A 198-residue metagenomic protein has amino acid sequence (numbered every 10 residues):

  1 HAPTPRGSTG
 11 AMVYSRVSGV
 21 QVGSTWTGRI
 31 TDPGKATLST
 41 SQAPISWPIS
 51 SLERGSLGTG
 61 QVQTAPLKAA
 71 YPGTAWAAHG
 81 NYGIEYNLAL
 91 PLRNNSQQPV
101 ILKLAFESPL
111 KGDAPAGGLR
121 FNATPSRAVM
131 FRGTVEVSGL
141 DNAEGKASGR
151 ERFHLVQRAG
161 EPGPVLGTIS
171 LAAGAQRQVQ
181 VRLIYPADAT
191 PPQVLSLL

Functional and structural regions predicted by a protein language model:
H1-T9, R29-L198: Long compositionally biased, domain-poor regions of proteins
A2-S24: Acidic, serine/threonine- and proline-rich intrinsically disordered appendage/tail regions
